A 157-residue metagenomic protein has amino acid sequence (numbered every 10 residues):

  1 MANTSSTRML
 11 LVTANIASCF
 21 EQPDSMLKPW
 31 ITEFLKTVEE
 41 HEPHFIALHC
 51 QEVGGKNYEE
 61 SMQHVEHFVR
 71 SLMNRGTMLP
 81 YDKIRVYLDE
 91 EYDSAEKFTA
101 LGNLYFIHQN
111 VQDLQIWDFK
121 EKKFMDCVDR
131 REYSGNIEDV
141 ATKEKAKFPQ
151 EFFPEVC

Functional and structural regions predicted by a protein language model:
M1-L104, Q112-I116, D126-E155: N-terminal, active-site-proximal structural segment of metallo-dependent hydrolase catalytic domains
